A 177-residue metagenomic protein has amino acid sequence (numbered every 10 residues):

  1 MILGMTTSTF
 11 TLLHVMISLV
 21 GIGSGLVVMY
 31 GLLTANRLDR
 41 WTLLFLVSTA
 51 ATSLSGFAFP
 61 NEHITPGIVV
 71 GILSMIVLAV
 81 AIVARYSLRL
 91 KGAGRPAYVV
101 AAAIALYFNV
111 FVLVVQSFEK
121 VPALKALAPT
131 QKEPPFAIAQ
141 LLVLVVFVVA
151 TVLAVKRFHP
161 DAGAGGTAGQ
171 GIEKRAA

Functional and structural regions predicted by a protein language model:
I2-A177: Polytopic transmembrane helical bundles with strong interfacial aromatic enrichment
